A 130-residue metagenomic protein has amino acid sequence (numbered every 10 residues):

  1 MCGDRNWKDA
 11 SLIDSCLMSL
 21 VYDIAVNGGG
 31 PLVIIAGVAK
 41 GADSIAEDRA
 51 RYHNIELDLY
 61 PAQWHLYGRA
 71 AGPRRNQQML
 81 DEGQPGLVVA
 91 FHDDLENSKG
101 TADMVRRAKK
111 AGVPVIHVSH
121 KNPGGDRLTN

Functional and structural regions predicted by a protein language model:
M1-R5: Short, hydrophobic/glycine-enriched beta-strand segments
N6-N130: Acidic/glycine-enriched connector segments
